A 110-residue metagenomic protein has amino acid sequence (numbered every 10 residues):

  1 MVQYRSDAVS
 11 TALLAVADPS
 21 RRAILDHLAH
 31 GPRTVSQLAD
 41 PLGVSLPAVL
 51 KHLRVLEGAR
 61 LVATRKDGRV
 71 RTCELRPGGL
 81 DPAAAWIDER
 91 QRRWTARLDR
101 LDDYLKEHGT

Functional and structural regions predicted by a protein language model:
M1-A8, D26, D81-T110: Amphipathic alpha-helical dimerization/coiled-coil segments that flank or bridge DNA-binding/regulatory modules
V2-P47, V70-D81, A85: N-terminal helix-turn-helix DNA-binding core of bacterial DNA-binding proteins
L53-R54: Short, hydrophobic-biased segments on the C-terminal half of alpha helices that form "recognition helices"
E57-G68, T72-E74: Beta-hairpin "wing" of winged helix-turn-helix
